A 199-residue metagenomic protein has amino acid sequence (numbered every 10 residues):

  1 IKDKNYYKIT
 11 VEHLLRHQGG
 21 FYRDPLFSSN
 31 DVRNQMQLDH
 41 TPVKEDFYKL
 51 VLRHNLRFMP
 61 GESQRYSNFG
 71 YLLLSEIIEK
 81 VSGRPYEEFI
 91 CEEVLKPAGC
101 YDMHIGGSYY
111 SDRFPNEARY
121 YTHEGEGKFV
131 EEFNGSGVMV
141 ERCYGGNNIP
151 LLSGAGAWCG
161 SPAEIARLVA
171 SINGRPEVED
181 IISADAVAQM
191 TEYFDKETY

Functional and structural regions predicted by a protein language model:
D3-Y199: Short, surface-exposed loop or secondary-structure junction motifs that flank catalytic or metal-binding residues
